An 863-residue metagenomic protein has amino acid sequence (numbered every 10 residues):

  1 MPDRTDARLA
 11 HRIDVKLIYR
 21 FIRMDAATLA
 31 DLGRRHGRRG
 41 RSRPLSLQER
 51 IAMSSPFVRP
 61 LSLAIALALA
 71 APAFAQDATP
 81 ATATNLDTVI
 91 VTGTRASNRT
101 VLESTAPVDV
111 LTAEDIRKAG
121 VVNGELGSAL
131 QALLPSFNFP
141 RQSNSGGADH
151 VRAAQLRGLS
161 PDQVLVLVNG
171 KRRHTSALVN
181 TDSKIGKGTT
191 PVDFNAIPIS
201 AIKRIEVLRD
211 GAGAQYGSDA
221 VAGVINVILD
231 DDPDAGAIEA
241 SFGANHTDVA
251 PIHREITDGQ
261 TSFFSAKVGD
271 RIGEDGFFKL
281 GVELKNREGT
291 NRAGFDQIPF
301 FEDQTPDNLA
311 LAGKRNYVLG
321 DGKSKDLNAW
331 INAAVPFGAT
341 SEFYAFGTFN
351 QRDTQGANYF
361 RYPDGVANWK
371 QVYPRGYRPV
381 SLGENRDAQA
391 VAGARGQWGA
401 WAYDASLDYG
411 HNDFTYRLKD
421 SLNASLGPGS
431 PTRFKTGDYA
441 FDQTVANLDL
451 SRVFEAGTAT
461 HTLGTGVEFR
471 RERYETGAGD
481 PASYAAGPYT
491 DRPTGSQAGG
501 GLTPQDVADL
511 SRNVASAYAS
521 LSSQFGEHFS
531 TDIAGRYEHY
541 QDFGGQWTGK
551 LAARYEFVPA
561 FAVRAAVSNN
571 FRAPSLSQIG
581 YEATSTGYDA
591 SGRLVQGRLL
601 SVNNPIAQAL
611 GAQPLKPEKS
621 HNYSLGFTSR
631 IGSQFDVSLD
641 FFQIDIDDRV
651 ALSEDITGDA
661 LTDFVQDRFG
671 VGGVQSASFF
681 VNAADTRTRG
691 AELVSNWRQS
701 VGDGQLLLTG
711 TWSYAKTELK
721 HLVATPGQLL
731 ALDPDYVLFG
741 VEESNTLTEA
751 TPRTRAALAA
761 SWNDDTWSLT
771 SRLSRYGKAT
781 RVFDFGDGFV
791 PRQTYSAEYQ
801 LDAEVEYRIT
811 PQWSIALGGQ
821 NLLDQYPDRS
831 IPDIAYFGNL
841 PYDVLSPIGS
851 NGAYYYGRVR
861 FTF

Functional and structural regions predicted by a protein language model:
D6-N123, G127-A129, F194-I197, S265 (+4 more regions): N-terminal Sec signal peptide and the immediately downstream disordered periplasmic leader that contains the TonB box
N98, K118, G127-S176: Extracytoplasmic beta-strand/coil segments of soluble accessory domains associated with Gram-negative outer-membrane
R173, K187-E239: A beta-strand signature from Gram-negative outer-membrane beta-barrel systems, especially the internal plug domain
D234-A237, P251-R375, P379-G399, G457 (+1 more regions): Transmembrane beta-barrel wall of Gram-negative outer-membrane proteins
D326, N385-D387, L502-V514, A560 (+8 more regions): Outer-membrane beta-barrel signature, preferentially recognizing the C-terminal barrel domain of Gram-negative
Y373, Y377-A390, Y409, D413 (+4 more regions): Outer-membrane beta-barrel transmembrane domain signature of Gram-negative proteins, especially the mid-to-C-terminal
D636, F641-F783: Gram-negative outer-membrane beta-barrel transporters
I646, K716-T717, L773-D784, Y807-F863: C-terminal beta-signal and adjacent terminal beta-strands/loops of Gram-negative outer-membrane beta-barrel proteins
